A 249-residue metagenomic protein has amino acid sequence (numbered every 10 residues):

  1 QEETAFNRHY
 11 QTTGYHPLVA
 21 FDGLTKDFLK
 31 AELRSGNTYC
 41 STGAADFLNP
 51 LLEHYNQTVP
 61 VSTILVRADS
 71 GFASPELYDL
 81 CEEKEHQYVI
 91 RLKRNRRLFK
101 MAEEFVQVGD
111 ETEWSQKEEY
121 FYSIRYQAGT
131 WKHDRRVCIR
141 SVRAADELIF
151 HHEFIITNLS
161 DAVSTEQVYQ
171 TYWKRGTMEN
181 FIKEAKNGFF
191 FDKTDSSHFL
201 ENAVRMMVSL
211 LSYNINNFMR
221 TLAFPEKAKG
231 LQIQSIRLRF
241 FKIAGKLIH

Functional and structural regions predicted by a protein language model:
Q1, K26, I64-A73, Y88 (+4 more regions): Short, conserved catalytic/metal-binding motifs centered on acidic residues
Q1-V19: Active-site-proximal, Lys/Arg-enriched surface segment that forms a nucleic-acid-binding/basic interface patch
L24-G36: Gly-rich Lys/Arg/Thr-decorated short loops/hinges at beta-loop-alpha junctions or inter-strand turns that position
L33-Q57: Active-site beta-loop-alpha junctions of metal-dependent nucleic acid enzymes, especially the RNase H-like/DDE
Y78-Q87: Short, surface-exposed basic-aromatic patches at helix termini and helix-loop junctions that form
Q87-F190: An anionic, glycine-rich sequence signature occurring as long contiguous blocks
S164-Y172, G188-V204, R220-L231: Short, solvent-exposed helix-loop connector elements
I215-H249: A short, flexible helix-boundary coil/loop motif
